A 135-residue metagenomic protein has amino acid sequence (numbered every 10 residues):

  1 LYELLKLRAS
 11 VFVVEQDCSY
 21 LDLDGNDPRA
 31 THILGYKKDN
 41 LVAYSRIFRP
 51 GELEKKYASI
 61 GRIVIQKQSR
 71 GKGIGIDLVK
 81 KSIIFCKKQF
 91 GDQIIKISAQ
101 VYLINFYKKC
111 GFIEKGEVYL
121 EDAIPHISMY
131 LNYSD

Functional and structural regions predicted by a protein language model:
L1-L41: Short amphipathic alpha-helix that is part of the acyltransferase structural core
L34, N40-P50, S59-V64: Conserved beta-strand in the GNAT
P50-I60, R70, Q89-Q93, D122-H126: A conserved beta-turn-beta hairpin within the catalytic core of GNAT-like acetyltransferases that forms part
G61, Q66, S98-Q100: Residue-level recognition of the GNAT/N-acetyltransferase active site
I65, G71-I84: Conserved acetyl-CoA-binding loop-helix of GNAT-fold acetyltransferases
V79, C86-A99: Conserved GNAT acetyl-CoA-binding A-motif
K96-S98, K108, I113-S128: Conserved catalytic-core motifs of GNAT/GCN5-like acyltransferases
N132-D135: Generic C-terminal helix-cap and adjacent flexible tail
